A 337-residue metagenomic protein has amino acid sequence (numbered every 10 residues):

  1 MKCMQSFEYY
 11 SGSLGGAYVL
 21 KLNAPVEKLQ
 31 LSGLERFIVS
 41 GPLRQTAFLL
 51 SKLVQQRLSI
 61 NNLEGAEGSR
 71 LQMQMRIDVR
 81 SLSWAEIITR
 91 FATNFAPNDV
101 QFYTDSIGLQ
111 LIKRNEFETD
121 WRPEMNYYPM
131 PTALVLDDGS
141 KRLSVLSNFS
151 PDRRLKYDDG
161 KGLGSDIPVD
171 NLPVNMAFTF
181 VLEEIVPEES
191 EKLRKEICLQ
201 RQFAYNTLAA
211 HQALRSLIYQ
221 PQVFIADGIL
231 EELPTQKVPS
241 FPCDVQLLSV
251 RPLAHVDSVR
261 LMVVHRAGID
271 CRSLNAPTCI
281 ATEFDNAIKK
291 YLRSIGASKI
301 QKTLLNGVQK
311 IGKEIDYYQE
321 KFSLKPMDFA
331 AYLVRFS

Functional and structural regions predicted by a protein language model:
M1-S337: Terminal accessory/anchoring regions of large secretory-pathway or extracellular enzymes
